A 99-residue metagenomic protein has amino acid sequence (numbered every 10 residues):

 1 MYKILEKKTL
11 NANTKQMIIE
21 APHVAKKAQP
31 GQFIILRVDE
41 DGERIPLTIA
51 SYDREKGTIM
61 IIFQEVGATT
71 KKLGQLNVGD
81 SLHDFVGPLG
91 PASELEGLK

Functional and structural regions predicted by a protein language model:
M1-N77: Ferredoxin-reductase
K71-K99: FNR/FR-type flavoprotein reductase catalytic core
